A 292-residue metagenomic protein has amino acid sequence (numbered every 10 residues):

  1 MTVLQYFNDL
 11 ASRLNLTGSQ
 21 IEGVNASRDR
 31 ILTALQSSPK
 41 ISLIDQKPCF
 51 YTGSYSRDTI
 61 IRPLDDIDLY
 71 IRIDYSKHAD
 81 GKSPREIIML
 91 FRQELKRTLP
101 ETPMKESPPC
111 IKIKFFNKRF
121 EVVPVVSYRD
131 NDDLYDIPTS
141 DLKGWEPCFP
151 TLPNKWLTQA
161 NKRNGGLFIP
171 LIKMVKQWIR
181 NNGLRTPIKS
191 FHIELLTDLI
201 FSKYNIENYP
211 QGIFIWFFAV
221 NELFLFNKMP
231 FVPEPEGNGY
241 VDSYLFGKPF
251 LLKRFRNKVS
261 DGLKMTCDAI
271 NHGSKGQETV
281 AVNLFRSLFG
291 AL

Functional and structural regions predicted by a protein language model:
M1-L64, Y75-S83: N-terminal regions immediately upstream of nucleotidyltransferase
M1-N8, Q36, D80, F231-L292: Terminal (often C-terminal) interaction modules
M1-S12, R62-R72, T139-T151, M229-P235: Short, compositionally biased low-complexity segments
I21-R28, G81-R85, N164-I169, P210 (+3 more regions): Generic detection of long, well-ordered alpha-helical segments
E22-N25, I41, Y51, P63-K77 (+2 more regions): Histidine/cysteine- and/or acidic
G23, D29-L32, P100, K105-P233 (+2 more regions): Catalytic cores of NTP-dependent nucleotidyl/adenyl transfer enzymes across multiple folds
S56-R62, I113-F115, D242: Short, solvent-exposed polar/charged micro-motifs at secondary-structure junctions
